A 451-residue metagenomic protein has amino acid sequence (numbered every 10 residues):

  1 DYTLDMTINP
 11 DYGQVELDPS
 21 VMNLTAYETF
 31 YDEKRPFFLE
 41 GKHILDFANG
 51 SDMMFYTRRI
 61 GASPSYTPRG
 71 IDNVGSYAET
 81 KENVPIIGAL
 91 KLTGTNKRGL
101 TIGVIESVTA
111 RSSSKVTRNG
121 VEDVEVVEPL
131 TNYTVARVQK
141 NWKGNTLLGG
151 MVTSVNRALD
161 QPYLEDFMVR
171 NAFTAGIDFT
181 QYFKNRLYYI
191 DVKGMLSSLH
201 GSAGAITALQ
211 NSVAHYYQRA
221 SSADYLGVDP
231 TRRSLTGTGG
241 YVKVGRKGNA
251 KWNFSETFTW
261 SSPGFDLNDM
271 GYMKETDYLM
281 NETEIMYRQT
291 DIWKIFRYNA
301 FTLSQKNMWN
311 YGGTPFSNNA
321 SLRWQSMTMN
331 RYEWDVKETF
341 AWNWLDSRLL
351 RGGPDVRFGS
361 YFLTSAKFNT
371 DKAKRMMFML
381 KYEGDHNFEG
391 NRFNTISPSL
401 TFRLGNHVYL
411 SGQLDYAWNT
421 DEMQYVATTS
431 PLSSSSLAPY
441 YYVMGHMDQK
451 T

Functional and structural regions predicted by a protein language model:
D1-G13, D72-A175: A conserved hydrophobic secondary-structure block that centers on an alpha-helix together with its immediately flanking
T3, N9, L17-D18, Y27 (+5 more regions): Extended, well-ordered alpha-helical scaffold/bundle regions in very large, multi-domain proteins
T3, T7-G13, L17-S20, K42 (+11 more regions): An acidic- and aromatic-residue-enriched active-site/binding cleft used to recognize and process polar
Y12-G94, T101: Residues that cap or anchor secondary-structure elements
E16-P19, I105, S114-T117, A203-A205 (+1 more regions): Short, solvent-exposed loop/turn and secondary-structure capping segments
T25, T80, E122-P129, Y163-R170 (+4 more regions): Alpha-helix capping and helix-loop boundary segments enriched in small/acidic/polar residues
R35-L39, R59-I60, Y66-T67, L100-I102 (+3 more regions): Transmembrane beta-strand segments of Gram-negative outer membrane beta-barrel proteins
P85-I87, T93, F183-T451: Exposed, low-structure sequence patches enriched in small/polar residues
